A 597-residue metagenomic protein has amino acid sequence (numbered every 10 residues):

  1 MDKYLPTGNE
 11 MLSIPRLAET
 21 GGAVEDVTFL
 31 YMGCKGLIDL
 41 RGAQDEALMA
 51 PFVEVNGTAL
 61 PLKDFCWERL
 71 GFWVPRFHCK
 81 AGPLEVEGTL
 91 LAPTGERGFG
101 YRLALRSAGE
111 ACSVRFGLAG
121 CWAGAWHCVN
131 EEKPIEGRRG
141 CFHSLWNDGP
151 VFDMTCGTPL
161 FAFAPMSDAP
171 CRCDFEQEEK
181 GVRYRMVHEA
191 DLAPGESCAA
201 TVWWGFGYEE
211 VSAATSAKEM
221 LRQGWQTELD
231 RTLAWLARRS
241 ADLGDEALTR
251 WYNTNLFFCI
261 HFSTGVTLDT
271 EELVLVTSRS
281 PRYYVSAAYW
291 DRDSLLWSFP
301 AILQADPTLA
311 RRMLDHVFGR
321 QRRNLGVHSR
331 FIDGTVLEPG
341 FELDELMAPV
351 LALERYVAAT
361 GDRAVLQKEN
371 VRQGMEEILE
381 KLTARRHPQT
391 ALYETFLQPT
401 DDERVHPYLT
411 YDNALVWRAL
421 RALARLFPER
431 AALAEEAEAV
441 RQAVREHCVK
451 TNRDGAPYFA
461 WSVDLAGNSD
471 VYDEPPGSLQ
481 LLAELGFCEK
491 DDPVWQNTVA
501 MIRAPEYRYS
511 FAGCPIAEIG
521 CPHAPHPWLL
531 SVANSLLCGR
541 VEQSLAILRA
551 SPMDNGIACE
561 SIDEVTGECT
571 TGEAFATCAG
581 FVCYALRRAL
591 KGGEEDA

Functional and structural regions predicted by a protein language model:
M1-D242: Terminal accessory carbohydrate-recognition/targeting modules of carbohydrate-active enzymes
M1-D39, S286-Y289, P339-A359, S469-K490 (+1 more regions): C-terminal capping/lid segments that line or modulate ligand- or cofactor-binding pockets
A199-T215, Y283-Y284, S329-R330, T335-A348 (+2 more regions): The feature captures the catalytic groove of carbohydrate-active enzymes
S212, D242, Y356-E369, A422-E435: Inter-helical turn/loop segments and adjacent helix faces that build the functional surface of alpha-helical bundle
K218-S278: An acidic-aromatic substrate-binding cleft motif
N255-T267, A305-H328, N370-A391, E435-G455 (+2 more regions): Long, well-ordered core segments of solenoidal/helical folds
V285-P388, N413, E573-G593: Aromatic-rich carbohydrate-recognition surfaces in CAZymes
A288-D291, E377-E380, H387-P388, H406-L415 (+1 more regions): Extended ligand-binding clefts on enzyme/binding-domain cores
